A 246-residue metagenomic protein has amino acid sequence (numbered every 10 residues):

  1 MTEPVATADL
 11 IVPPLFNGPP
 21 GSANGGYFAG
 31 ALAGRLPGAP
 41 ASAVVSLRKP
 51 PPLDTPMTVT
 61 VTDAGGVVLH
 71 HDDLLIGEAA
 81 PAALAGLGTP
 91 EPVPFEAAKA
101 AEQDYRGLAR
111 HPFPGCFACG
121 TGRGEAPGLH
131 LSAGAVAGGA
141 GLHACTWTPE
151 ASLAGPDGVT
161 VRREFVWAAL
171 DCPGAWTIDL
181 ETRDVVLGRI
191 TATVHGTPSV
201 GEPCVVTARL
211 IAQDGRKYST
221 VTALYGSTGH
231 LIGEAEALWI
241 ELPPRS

Functional and structural regions predicted by a protein language model:
M1-D9, A64-G158: Non-catalytic linker/capping segments at the edges of enzyme domains
V5-D9, S42, A140-A144, R189 (+3 more regions): Intrinsic-disorder/low-complexity, polar/charged segments enriched in Ser/Thr/Lys/Arg/Asp/Glu/Gln
V12, P19-G21, T160: Long alpha-helical, hydrophobic tracts
F16, P20, F28-T58, T62-D63 (+2 more regions): Hydrophobic beta-strand-centered segment that forms part of the acyl-chain substrate-binding groove
V44, G66-V68, S219-A223: Residue-level detector of beta-strand face positions
G128-H195: A mid-sequence, solvent-exposed acidic-amphipathic segment
T191-S246: Accessory, usually C-terminal, subdomains that scaffold auxiliary metal cofactors
